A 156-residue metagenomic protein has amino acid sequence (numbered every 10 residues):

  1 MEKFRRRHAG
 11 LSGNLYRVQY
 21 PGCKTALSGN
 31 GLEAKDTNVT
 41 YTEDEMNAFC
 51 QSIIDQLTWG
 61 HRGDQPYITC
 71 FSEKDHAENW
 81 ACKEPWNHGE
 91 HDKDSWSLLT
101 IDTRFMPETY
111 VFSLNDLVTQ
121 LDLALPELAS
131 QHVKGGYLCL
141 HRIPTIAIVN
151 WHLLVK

Functional and structural regions predicted by a protein language model:
M1-K156: NAD-dependent ADP-ribosyltransferases
